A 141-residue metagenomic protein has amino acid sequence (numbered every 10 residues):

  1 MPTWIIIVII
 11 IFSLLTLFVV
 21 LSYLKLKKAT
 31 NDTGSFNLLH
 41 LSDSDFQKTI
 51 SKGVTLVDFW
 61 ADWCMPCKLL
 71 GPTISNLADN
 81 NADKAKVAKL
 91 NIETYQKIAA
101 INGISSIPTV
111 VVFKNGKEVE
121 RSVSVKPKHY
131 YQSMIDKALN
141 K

Functional and structural regions predicted by a protein language model:
M1-S35: N-terminal targeting signals for export/organelle localization
L38-S44: Short acidic-hydrophobic, aromatic-tinged amphipathic segments that line or gate anion-handling sites
I50-D62: Short active-site neighborhood of thiol/selenol oxidoreductases, capturing the structured segment around
L56-V57, V87, V110: Hydrophobic beta-strand anchors of alpha/beta hydrolase catalytic cores
C64-C67, V110: The canonical Cys-X-X-Cys-His
P66-A82: Typically the conserved alpha-helix immediately C-terminal to a functionally engaged Cys/Sec in thioredoxin-like
A88-A100: Structural microenvironment flanking redox-active thiols in thiol-disulfide oxidoreductases
S106, V111-K141: Non-catalytic, surface beta->alpha helical segment in thiol-disulfide oxidoreductase systems
